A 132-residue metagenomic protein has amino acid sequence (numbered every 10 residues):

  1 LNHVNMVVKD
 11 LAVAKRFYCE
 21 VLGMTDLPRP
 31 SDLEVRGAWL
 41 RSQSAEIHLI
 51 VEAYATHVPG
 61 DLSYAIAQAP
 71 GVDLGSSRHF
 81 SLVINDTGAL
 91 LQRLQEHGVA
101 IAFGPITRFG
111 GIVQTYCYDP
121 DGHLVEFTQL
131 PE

Functional and structural regions predicted by a protein language model:
L1-V13, D32-L33, S77-L82, P131-E132: N-terminal beta-strand motif that seeds the catalytic metal site of vicinal oxygen chelate
H3, H48, H57, H79 (+1 more regions): Histidine-centered active-site/metal-ligand motif
N5, T25-S31, G104-R108, E132: Conserved catalytic-core motifs of GNAT/GCN5-like acyltransferases
V7-Y54: Core segments of cupin and vicinal oxygen chelate
V8-A12, A69-P120, L124: Vicinal oxygen chelate
L40-S44, C117-P120, L130: Active-site beta-strand termini and strand-to-loop segments that position acidic
A53-Q68: Short, flexible, mixed-charge acidic loops at enzyme active sites
F127: Short glycine-/small-residue motifs
